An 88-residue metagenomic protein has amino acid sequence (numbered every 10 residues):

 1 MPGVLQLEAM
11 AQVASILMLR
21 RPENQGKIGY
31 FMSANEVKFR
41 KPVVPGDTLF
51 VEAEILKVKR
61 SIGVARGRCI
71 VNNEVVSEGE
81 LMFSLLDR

Functional and structural regions predicted by a protein language model:
M1-R20: A conserved, well-ordered hydrophobic junction motif at loop->secondary-structure transitions
V4-L5, E36-V37, K57, G63: Generic hydrophobic-segment detector
A9-A14, A34, A53, A65: A sequence-composition feature that detects small, non-aromatic residues
A14-F50, V76, F83-S84: Hydrophobic beta-strand-centered segment that forms part of the acyl-chain substrate-binding groove
V43-D47, E54-R88: HotDog/MaoC-like acyl-thioester-processing domains
